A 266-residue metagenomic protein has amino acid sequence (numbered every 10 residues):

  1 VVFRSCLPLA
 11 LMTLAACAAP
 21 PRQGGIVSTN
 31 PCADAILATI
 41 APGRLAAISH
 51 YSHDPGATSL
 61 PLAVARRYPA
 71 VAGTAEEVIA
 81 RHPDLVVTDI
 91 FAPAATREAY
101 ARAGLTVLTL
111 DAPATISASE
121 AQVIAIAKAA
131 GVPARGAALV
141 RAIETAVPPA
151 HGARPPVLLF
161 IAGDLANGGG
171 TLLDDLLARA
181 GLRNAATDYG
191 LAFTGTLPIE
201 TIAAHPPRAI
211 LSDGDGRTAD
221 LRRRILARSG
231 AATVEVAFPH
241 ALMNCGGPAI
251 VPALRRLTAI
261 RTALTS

Functional and structural regions predicted by a protein language model:
V1-L7: Bacterial N-terminal signal peptides that target proteins for export
P20-G25, L85, A95-L165, A186-T187 (+3 more regions): Extracytoplasmic substrate-binding proteins
G24-T96, L182-A185: A short, structured surface patch at a secondary-structure boundary
N30, S49, I90, I161-G163 (+4 more regions): Short secondary-structure boundary segments
D34-T39, A46, H53-S59, F160 (+3 more regions): Short, solvent-exposed loop/turn elements at domain surfaces
S49, L172-G195, V234-A237: His/Asp/Glu-enriched short active-site or ligand-binding loop at hydrolase and phosphoryl-transfer sites
